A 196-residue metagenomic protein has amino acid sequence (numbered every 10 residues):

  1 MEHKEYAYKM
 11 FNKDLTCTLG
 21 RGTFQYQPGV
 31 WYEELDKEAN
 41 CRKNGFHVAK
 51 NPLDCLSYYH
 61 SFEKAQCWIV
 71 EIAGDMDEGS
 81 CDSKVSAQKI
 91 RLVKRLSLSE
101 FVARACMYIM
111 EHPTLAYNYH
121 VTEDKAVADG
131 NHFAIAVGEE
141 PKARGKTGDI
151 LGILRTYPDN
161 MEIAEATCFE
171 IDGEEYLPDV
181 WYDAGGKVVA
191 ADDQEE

Functional and structural regions predicted by a protein language model:
M1-E196: Short, glycine-biased loop/turn motifs at secondary-structure junctions and in low-complexity Ser/Thr/Pro-rich termini
